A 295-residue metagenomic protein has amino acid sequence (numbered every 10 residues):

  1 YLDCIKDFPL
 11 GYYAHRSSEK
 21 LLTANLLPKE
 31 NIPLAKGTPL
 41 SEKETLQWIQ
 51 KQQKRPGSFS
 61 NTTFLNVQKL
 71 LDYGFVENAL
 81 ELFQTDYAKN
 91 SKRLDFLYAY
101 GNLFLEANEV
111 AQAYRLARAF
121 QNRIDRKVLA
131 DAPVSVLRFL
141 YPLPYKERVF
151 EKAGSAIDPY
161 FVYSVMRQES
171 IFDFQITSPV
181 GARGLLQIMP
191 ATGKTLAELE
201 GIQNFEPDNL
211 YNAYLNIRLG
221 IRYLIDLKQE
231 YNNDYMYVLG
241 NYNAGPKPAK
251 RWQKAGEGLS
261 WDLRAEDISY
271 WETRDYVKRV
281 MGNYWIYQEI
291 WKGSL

Functional and structural regions predicted by a protein language model:
Y1-G37, N78, A88-L295: Catalytic glycan-binding domains that act on GlcNAc-containing polysaccharides
N31-S58: Long, low-complexity, highly charged intrinsically disordered regions
E44, S58-L65, D95-F96, P144: Alpha-helix N-cap/N′ positions at the starts of helices
W48-N61, T85, V136-Y141: TPR-adjacent "capping" and linker segments in tetratricopeptide-repeat scaffold/adaptor proteins
R55-T85: Alpha-helical segment of the N-proximal tetratricopeptide repeat
